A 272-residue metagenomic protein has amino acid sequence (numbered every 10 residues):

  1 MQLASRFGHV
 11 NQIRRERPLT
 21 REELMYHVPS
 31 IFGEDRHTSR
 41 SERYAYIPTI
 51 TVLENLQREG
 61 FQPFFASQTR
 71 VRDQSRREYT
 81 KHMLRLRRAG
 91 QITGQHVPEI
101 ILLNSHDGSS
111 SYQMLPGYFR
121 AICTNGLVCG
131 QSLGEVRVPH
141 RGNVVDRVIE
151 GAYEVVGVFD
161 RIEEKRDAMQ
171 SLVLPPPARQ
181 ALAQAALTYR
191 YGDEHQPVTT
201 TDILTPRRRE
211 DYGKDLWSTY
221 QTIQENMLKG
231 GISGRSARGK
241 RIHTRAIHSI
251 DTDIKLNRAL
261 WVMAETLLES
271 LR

Functional and structural regions predicted by a protein language model:
M1-H9, G90-H96, L102-R272: Intrinsically disordered, low-complexity regions enriched in serine/threonine
M1-I47, E54, R58, S75 (+2 more regions): Intrinsically disordered, low-complexity regulatory segments
F7, Y26, F32, F61-F65 (+4 more regions): Phenylalanine-focused residue identity feature
E16-F32, I47-T51, F61, S67 (+3 more regions): General structural signal for secondary-structure boundaries
Y44, Q68, Q221-E225: Generic detector of bulky aromatic hydrophobic side chains
Y46-Y112, W261, L268: Amphipathic, interaction-prone secondary-structure segments
